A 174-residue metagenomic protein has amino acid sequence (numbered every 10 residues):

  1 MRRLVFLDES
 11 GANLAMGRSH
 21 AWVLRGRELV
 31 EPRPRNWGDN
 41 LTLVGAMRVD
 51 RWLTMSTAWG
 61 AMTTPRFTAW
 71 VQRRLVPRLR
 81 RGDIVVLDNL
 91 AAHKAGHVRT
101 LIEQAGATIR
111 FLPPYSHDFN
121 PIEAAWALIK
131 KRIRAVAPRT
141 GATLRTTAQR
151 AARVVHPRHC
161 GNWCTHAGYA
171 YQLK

Functional and structural regions predicted by a protein language model:
M1-L4, I122-K174: C-terminal anion-handling pockets and recognition modules
M1-Q72, Y169: Extended, low-complexity cationic-aromatic segments
R3, D83-I84, T108: The start of beta-strands in P-loop NTPase/AAA+ ATPase cores
E9, R81-K94, Y115, N120: Acidic/histidine-rich, metal-coordinating catalytic segments
W22-L24, E103, A127-K130: Short, hinge-like loop/turn segments at secondary-structure boundaries
N40, D88-N89, R110-R134: RNase H-like two-metal-ion nuclease catalytic core shared by retroviral integrases and related mobile-element nucleases
R73-R74, V86, A92, R139: Short alpha-helical elements
H97-A105: Catalytic-core regions built around general acid/base machinery
